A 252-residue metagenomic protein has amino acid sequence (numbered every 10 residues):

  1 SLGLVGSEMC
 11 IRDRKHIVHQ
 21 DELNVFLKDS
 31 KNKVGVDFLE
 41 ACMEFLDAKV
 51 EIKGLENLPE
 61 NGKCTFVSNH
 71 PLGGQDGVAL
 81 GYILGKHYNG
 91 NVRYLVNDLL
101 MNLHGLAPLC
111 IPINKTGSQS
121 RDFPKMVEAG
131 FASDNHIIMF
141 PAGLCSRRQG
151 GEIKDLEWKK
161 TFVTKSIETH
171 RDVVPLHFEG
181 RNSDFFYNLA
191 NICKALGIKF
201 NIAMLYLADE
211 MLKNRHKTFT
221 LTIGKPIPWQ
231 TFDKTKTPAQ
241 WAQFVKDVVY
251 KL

Functional and structural regions predicted by a protein language model:
S1-G6, C10: Single conserved hydrophobic/aromatic residue that forms the stacking wall/gate of nucleotide- or nucleobase-binding
K15-N24, G143: A short, surface-exposed helix-loop junction/capping segment
S30-Y88, L207, K246: Conserved H-X4-D acyltransferase segment
N32, A48, G117-R121, D155-L156: A conditional alpha-helix N-cap/helix-loop micro-motif detector
C42-L46, I113-Q119, G151-E152: Short, flexible loop segments at the rims of nucleotide/cofactor-binding pockets, characterized by
C64-S118: Catalytic core of membrane glycerolipid acyltransferases/transacylases, capturing the structured, soluble-facing
F123-L252: Non-catalytic C-terminal accessory region of glycerolipid acyltransferases and related lyso-lipid remodeling enzymes
